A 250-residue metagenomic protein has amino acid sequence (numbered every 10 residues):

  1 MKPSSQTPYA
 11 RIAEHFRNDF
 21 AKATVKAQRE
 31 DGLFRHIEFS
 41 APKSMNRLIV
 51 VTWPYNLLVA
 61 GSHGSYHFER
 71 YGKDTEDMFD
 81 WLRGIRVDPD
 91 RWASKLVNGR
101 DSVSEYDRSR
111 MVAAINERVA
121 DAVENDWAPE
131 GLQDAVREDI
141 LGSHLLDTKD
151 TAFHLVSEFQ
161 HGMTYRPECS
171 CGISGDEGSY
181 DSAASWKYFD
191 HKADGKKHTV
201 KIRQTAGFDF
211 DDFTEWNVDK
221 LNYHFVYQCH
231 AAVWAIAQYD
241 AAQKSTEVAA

Functional and structural regions predicted by a protein language model:
K2-Y66: Short N-terminal edge-element motif at the start of the domain
R11, H15, D19, W81 (+8 more regions): Charge-rich, solvent-exposed alpha-helical interaction surfaces
I12-R29, L82, R86, I140 (+2 more regions): Hydrophobic, Leu/Ile/Phe/Ala-enriched alpha-helical segments that form helix-helix packing faces
K43-R47, T75, Y165: Short, surface-exposed coil-to-beta transition loops
I49-V97: Aromatic- and glycine-enriched beta-alpha-beta binding-site module
R83-G142: An exposed acidic His-Trp-rich patch
N125-S170, G175, S179-A250: A eukaryote-biased signal for long
